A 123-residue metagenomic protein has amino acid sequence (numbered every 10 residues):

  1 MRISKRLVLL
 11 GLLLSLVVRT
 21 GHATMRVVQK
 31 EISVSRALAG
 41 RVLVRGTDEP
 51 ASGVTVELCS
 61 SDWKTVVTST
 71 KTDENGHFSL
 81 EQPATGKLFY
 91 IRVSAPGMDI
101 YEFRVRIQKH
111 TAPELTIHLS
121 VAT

Functional and structural regions predicted by a protein language model:
R6-L9: N-terminal export leaders
V18-A37, R41-T47, S120-A122: Beta-strand-rich domain onsets/edges
R36-L38, T47-D62: Short, ordered, surface-exposed loop/turn motifs in non-cytosolic proteins
D62-H77: Short, acidic Ser/Thr/Gly-rich low-complexity loop/linker segments typical of extracellular and cell-surface proteins
W63-T65, Y90-R106: A short, solvent-exposed loop/turn motif at the edges and junctions of modular extracellular/periplasmic domains
F78-L80, P113-L115: Short strand-edge motifs at loop-to-beta-strand transitions and within beta-strands of extracellular beta-rich domains
S79-L88: Short Pro-Gly-centered beta-turn/loop motif in secreted/extracellular proteins
V105-A112, H118-A122: Short beta-strand edge segments in extracellular beta-sheet folds
